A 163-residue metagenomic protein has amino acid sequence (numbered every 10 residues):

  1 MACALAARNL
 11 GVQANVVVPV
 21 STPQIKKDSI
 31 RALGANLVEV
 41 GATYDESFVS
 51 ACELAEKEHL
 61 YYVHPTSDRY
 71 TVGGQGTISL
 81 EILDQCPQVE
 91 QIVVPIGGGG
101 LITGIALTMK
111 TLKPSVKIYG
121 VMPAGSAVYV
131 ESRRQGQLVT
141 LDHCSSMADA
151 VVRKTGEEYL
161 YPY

Functional and structural regions predicted by a protein language model:
M1-L54, T108, V128-L141, L160: Active-site-proximal loop->helix
A2-L10, S67-Y163: Glycine-rich phosphate/pyrophosphate-binding loop at beta-loop-alpha junctions
V12, A35, L60, P114-V116: Short glycine/serine/threonine/alanine-rich loop segments
V17, V40, P65, V121-P123: Generic beta-sheet signal
L33, Y62-T66: Short beta-strands and strand-loop turn motifs
C52-A55, E81-L83: N-terminal small/polar loop signature for handling phosphorylated ligands or for N-terminal nucleophile
L60-Y61, E90: Conserved acidic residues
